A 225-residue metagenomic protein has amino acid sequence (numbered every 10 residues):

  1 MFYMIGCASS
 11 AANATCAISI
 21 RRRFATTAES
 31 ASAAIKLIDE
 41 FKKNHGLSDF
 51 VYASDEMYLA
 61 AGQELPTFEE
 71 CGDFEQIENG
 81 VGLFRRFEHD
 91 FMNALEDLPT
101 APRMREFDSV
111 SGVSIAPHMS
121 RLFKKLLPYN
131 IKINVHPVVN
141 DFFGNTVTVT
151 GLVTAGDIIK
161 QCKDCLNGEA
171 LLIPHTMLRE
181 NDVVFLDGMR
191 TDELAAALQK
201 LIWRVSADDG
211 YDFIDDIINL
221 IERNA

Functional and structural regions predicted by a protein language model:
M1: Active-site-proximal cofactor/substrate-binding loop regions of enzyme domains
M4-A225: Auxiliary Fe-S-binding modules of radical SAM enzymes
